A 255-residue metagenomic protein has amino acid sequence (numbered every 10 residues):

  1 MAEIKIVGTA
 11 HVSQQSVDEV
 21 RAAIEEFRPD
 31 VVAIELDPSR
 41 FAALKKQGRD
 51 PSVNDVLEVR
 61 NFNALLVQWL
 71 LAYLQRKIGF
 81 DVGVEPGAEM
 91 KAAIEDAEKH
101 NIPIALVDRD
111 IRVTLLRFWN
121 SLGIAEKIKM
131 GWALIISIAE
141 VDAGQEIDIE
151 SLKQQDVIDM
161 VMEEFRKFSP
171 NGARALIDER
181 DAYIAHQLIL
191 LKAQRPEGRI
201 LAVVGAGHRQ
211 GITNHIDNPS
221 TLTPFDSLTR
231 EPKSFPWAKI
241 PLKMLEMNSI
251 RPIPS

Functional and structural regions predicted by a protein language model:
M1-S255: Compositional signal for N-terminal targeting/processing segments
